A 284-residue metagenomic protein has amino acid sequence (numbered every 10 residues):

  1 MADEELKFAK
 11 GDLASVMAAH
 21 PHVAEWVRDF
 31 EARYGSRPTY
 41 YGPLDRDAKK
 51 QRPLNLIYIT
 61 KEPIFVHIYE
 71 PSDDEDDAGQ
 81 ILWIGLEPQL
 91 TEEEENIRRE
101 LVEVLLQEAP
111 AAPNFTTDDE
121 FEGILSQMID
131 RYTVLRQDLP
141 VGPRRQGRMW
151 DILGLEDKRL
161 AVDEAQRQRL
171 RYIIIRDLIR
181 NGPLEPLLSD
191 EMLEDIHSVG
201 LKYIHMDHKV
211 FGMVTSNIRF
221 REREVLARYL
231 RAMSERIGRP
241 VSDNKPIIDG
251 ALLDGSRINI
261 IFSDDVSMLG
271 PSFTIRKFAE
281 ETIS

Functional and structural regions predicted by a protein language model:
M1-I237: N-terminal accessory targeting/assembly segments
S198-V199, Y203-S284: P-loop NTP-binding catalytic core
